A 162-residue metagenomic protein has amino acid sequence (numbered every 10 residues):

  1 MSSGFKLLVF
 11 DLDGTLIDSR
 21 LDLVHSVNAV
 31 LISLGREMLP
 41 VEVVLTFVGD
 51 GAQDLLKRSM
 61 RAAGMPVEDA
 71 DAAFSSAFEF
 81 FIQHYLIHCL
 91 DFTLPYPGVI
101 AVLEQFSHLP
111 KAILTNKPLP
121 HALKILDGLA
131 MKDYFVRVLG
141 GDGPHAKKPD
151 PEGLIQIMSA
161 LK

Functional and structural regions predicted by a protein language model:
M1-T46, Q53, K57: Active-site neighborhood of HAD-like aspartate-dependent phosphohydrolases
G4, Q83-I113, L119-L123, P151 (+1 more regions): Short, acidic loop-to-helix structural element flanking the phosphoryl-transfer center in phosphate-processing enzymes
F10-L12, F81, F135, L154: Conserved hydrophobic/aromatic "anchor" residues that stabilize well-ordered secondary structure elements
D18, L39, M65-E68, L86 (+3 more regions): Residues in soluble alpha-helical coiled-coils and helical-bundle/repeat scaffolds
V24, G49, Q53, I100 (+2 more regions): Alpha-helix N-cap/helix-start and coil->helix boundary motif
I32-M38, A63-D69, A130-Y134, K162: Short helix-capping segments at alpha-helix termini
D50-I87, Q105: A metal-dependent, Asp-based hydrolase signature
L90-L94, P118-K162: Substrate-recognition "cap/lid" segment bordering the active-site pocket of phosphatases
